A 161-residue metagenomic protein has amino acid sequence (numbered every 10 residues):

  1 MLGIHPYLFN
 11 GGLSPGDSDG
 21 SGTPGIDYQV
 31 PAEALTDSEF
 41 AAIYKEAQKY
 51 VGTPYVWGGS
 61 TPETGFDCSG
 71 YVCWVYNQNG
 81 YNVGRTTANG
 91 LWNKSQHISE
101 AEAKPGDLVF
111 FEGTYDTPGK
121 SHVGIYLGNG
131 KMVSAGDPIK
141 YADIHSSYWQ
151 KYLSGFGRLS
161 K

Functional and structural regions predicted by a protein language model:
M1, P31-A34, P62, K94-H97 (+1 more regions): Short N-terminal micro-motifs specific to bacterial/archaeal maturation and metal-cluster initiation sites
M1-P54, K151-K161: Intrinsically disordered, low-complexity, Pro/Ser/Thr/Asn/Gly/Ala-rich spacer/linker segments adjacent to signal
E33-F40, T64-S69, E102, T117: Solvent-exposed, acidic/flexible segments
A34, G59, G136: Conserved residues at beta->alpha junctions
K45, Y81, A88, Q96-E100 (+2 more regions): Aromatic- and glycine-rich peptidoglycan recognition patches
Y50-P105: Catalytic cysteine-centered active-site loop
